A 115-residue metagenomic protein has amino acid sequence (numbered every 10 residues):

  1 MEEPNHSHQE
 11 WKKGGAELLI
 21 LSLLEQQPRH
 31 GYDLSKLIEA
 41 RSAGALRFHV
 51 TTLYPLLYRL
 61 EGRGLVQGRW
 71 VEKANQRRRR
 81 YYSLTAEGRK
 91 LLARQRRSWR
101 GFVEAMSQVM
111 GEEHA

Functional and structural regions predicted by a protein language model:
M1-Q9: Short, intrinsically disordered or compositionally biased N-terminal tails of bacterial proteins
E2, K90-A115: Amphipathic alpha-helical dimerization/coiled-coil segments that flank or bridge DNA-binding/regulatory modules
H8-E10, L57, E113-A115: Short, contiguous hydrophobic alpha-helices characteristic of membrane insertion segments
H8-Y54: N-terminal helix-turn-helix DNA-binding core of bacterial DNA-binding proteins
E17, E61, Q95: Acidic-residue sensor for enzyme active/binding pockets
S22, K36, Y58, A93 (+1 more regions): A cross-family signal for key residues in well-ordered alpha-helices that form functional helical elements
S42-R78: Canonical helix-turn-helix DNA-binding module
A74-R96: Basic, amphipathic "hinge/linker" alpha-helix immediately C-terminal to the N-terminal HTH DNA-binding motif
